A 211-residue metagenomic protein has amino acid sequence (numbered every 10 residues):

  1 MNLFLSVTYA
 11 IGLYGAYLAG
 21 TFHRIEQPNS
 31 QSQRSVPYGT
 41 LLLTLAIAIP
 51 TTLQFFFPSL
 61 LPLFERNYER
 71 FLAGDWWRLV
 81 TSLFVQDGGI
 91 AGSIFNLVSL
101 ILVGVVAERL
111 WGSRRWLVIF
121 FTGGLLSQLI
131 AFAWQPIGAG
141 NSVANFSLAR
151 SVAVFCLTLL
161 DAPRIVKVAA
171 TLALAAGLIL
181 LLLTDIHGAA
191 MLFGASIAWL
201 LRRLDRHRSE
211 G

Functional and structural regions predicted by a protein language model:
M1-A73, A162, V168, A198-G211: N-terminal signal-anchor transmembrane helix
N2-I11, T51-T52, S142-N145, L181-I197: Loop-to-transmembrane alpha-helix initiation sites
Q33-L117, F132-G138: N-terminal TM1-TM2 helical hairpin plus the immediately adjacent luminal interfacial "cap"
I47-Q54, G123-F132, A170-L183: Aromatic-anchored segments of alpha-helical transmembrane domains
N96-L110, R114-R115, T122, L148-L160 (+1 more regions): Membrane-interfacial alpha-helical segments at the cytosolic side of multi-pass membrane proteins
V118-A144: Hydrophobic alpha-helical transmembrane segments of integral membrane proteins
W134-F155, I186: Membrane-interface micro-motifs in multi-pass membrane enzymes
A153-A190: Membrane-embedded catalytic cores of phosphoryl/pyrophosphoryl-handling enzymes
